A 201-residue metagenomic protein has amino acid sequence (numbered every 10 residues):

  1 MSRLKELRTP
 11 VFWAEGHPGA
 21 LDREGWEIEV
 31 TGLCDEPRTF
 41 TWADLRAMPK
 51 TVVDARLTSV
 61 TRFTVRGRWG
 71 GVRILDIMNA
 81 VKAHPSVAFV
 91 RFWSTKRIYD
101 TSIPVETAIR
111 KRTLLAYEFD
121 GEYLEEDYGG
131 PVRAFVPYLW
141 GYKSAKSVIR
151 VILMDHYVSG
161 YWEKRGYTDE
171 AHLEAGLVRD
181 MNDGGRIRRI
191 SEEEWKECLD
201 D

Functional and structural regions predicted by a protein language model:
M1-D201: Structured, non-membrane catalytic/scaffold regions adjacent to prosthetic-group chemistry
